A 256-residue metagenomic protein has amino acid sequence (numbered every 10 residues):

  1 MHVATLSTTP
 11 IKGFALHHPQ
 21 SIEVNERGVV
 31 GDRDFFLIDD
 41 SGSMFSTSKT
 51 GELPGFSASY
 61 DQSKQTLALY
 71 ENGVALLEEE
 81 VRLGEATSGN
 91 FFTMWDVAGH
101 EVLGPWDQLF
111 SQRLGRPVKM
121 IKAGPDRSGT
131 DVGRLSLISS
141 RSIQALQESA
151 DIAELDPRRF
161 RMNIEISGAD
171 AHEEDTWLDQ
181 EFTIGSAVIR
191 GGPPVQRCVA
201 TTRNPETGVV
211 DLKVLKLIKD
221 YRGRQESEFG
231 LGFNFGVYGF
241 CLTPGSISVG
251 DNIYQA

Functional and structural regions predicted by a protein language model:
M1-A256: Metal-cofactor-dependent catalytic cores
